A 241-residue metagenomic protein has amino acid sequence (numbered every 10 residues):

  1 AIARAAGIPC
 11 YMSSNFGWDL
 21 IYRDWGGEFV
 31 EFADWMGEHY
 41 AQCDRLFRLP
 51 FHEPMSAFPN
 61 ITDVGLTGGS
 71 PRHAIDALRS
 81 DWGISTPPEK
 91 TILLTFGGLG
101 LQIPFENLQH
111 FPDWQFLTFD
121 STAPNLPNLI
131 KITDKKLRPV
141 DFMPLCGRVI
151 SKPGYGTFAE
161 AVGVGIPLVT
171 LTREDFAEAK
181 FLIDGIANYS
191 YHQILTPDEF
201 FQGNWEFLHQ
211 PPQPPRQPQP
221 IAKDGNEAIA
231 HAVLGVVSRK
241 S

Functional and structural regions predicted by a protein language model:
A1-A5, Y40, E53-N60, F105-F111 (+2 more regions): Short loop/helix-cap segments at secondary-structure boundaries that form the rim of catalytic
R4-I21: Active-site proximal beta-strand in glycosyltransferases
G17-Y22, P124-N125, F176-A179, F201: Short gly/pro/ser/thr-enriched loop/turn and capping motifs at secondary-structure boundaries
W18-L101: A nucleotide-sugar donor-handling region in carbohydrate enzymes
G69, H73-R148: Donor-nucleotide binding loops and adjacent catalytic segments primarily of GT-B fold Leloir glycosyltransferases
K131-D134, P167-P211: Nucleotide-sugar donor-binding patch of glycosyltransferase catalytic domains
R138-F181: A donor-sugar binding/catalytic signature common to diverse glycosyltransferases and related nucleotide-sugar
E206-S241: C-terminal amphipathic helix plus adjacent low-complexity, charged tail appended to glycosyltransferase catalytic
